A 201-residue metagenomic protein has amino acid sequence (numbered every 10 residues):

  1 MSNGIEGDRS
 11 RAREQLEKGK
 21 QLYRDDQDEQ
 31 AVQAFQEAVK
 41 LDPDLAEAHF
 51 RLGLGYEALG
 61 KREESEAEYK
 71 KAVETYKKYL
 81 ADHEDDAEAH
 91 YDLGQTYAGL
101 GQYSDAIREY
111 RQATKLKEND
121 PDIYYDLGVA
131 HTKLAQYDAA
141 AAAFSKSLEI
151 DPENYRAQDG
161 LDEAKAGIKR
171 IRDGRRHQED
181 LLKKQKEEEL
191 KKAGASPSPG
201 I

Functional and structural regions predicted by a protein language model:
M1-R11, A141, L148-I201: Terminal, low-structured helical/coil segments at or just beyond the last alpha-helical repeat
R24-D25, A58-L59, G99, K133 (+2 more regions): Register position in tetratricopeptide repeats
